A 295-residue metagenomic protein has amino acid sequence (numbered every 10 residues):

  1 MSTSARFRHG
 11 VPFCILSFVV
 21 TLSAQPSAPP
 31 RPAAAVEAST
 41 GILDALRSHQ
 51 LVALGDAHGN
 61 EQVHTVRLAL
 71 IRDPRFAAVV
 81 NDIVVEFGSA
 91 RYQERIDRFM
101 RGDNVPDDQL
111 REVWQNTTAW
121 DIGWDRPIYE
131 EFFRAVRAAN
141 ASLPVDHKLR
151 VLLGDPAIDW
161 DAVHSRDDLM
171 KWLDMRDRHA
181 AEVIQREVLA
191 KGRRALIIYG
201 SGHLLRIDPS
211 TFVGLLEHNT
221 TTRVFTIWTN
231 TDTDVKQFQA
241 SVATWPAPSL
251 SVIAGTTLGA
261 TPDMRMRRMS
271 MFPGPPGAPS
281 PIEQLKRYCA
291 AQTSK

Functional and structural regions predicted by a protein language model:
M1-R6: N-terminal secretory signal peptides that target proteins for export/translocation
F7-G10, P26: Positively charged, low-complexity intrinsically disordered regions
G10-T21: Bacterial N-terminal signal peptides
S23-K295: Compositional signal for N-terminal targeting/processing segments
